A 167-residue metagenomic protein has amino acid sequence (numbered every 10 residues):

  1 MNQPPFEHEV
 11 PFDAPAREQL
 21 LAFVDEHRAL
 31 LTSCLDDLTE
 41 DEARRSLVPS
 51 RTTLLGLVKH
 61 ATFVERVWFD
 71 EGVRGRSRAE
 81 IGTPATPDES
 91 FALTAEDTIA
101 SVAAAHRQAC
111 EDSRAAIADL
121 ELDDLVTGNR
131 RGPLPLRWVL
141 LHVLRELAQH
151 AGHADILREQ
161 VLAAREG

Functional and structural regions predicted by a protein language model:
N2-P11, R17-D36, E40-D88, G128-G167: Short, contiguous alpha-helical
D88-T127, R137-V143: Acidic/histidine-rich alpha-helical segments that form the ligand environment of transition-metal centers
